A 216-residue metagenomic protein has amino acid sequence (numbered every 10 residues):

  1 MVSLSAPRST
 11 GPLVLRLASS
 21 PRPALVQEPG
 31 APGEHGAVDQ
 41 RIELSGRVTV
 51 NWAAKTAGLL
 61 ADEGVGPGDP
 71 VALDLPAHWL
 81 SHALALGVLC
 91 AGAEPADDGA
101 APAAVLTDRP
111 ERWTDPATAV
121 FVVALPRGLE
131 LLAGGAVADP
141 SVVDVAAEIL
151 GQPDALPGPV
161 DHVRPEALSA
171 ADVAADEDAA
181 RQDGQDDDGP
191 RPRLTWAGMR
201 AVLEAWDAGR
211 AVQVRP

Functional and structural regions predicted by a protein language model:
M1-P21, G30-Q40, Q182-D186, A205 (+1 more regions): Actinobacteria-biased recognition of intrinsically disordered, low-complexity terminal regions
L4, P102-R191, E204-P216: ANL superfamily adenylate-forming
L13-L44, E148-D178: AMP-dependent adenylate-forming
R22, R47-L73, C90-A93, P165-P190 (+1 more regions): ANL superfamily AMP-binding
L75-W79, P192-T195: AMP-binding (ANL) adenylation modules
G87-A91, G198-V212: Conserved short alpha-helical elements in the N-terminal third of ANL/AMP-binding
G92-P102: Short acidic low-complexity segments
